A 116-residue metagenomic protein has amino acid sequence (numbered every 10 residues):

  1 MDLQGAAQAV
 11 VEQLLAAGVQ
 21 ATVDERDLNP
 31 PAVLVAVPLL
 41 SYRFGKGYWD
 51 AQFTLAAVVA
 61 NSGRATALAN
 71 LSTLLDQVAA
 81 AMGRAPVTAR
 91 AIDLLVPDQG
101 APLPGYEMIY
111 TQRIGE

Functional and structural regions predicted by a protein language model:
M1-R26, V37-E116: Charged, amphipathic alpha-helical segments and their flanking helix caps
V33-V35: Broad, structure-driven detector of short, well-ordered beta-strand segments within folded domains
